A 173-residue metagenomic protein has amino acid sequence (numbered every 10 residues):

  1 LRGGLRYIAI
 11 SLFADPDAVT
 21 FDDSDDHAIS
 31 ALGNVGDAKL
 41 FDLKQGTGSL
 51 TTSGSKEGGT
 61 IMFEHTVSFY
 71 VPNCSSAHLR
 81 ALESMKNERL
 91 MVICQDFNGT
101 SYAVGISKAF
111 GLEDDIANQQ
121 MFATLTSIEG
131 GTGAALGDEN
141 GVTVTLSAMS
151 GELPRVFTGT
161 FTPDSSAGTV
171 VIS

Functional and structural regions predicted by a protein language model:
L1-S68, I116-L136: Solvent-exposed edge beta-strands and adjacent loop segments that serve as assembly or binding interfaces
L5-S11, V67-P72, E88-F97: Short, hydrophobic/proline-enriched secondary-structure or compact coil segments at domain edges
S11-F13, K44, Y70-P72, Q95 (+2 more regions): A structural detector for beta-sheet-dominated domains
L40-K44, Y102-A109, G159: Short amphipathic beta-strand/extended segments with alternating polar/hydrophobic composition
G54-A77, D138-E152: Oligomerization/assembly interface segments of phage tail-like spikes and tubes
S76-E83, R155-T158: Short, conserved charged micro-motifs
L82-A109: Short, acidic/charged, Gly/Pro-enriched secondary-structure junctions
L112-S173: Mixed-charge, glycine-accented linear interaction segment located at domain edges/termini
